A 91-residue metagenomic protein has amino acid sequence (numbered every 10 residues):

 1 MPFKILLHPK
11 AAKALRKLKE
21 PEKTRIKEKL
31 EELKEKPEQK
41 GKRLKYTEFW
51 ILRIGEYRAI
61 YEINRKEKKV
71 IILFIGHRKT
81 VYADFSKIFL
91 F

Functional and structural regions predicted by a protein language model:
P2-I5, K17, P21-T24, I54 (+1 more regions): Enriched for short, Lys/Arg-rich terminal
L6-Q39: N-terminal first-folded block
K10, F49, H77: Residues that form or immediately flank small-molecule/cofactor binding pockets and catalytic motifs
E28-R53, Y82: A short, surface-exposed loop/turn module that caps and links secondary-structure elements
R58-I60: Short acidic loop-to-beta-strand element that houses the catalytic metal-binding Asp/Glu of nuclease active sites
